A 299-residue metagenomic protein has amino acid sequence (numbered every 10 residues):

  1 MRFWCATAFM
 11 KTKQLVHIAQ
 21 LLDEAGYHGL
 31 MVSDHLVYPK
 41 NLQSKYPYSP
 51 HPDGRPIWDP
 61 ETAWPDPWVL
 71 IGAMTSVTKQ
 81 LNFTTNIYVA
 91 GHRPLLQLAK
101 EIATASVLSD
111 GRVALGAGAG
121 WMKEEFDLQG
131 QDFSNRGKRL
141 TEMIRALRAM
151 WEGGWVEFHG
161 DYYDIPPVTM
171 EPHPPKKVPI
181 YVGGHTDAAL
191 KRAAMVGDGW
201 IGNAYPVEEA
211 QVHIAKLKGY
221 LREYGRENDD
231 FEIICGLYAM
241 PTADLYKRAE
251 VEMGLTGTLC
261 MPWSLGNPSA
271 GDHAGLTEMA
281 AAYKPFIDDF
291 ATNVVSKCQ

Functional and structural regions predicted by a protein language model:
M1-Q299: Active-site-adjacent structural elements that line small-molecule/cofactor binding pockets in enzymes
